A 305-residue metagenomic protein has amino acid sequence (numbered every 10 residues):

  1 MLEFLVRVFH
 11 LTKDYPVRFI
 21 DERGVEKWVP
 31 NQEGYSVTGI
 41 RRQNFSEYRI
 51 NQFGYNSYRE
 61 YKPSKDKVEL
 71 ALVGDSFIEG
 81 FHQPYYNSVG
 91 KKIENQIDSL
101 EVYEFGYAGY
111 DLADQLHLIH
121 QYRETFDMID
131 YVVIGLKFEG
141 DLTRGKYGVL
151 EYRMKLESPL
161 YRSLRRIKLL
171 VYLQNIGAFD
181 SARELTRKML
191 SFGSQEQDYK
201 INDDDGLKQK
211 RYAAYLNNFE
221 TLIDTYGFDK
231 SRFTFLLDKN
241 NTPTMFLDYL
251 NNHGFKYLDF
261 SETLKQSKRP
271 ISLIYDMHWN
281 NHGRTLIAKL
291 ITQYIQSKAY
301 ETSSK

Functional and structural regions predicted by a protein language model:
M1-L5: Hydrophobic membrane-insertion alpha-helices, especially the h-region of bacterial N-terminal signal peptides
H10-Q96, Q266-S267: Membrane/wall-proximal cationic-aromatic binding patches
Y15-V25, L112-G206: Interaction-surface signature
E69-V73, Y103, D130-V132: Conserved beta-strand elements of the Class I
E104-D111: Short beta->alpha junction loops
Y131-L142, F192-K265, Y294: Conserved, well-ordered alpha-helix/loop/beta-strand core segments that scaffold catalytic motifs
Y275-K305: Histidine-centered active-site loop/cap adjacent to the catalytic His in serine esterases/O-acetyl transfer systems
